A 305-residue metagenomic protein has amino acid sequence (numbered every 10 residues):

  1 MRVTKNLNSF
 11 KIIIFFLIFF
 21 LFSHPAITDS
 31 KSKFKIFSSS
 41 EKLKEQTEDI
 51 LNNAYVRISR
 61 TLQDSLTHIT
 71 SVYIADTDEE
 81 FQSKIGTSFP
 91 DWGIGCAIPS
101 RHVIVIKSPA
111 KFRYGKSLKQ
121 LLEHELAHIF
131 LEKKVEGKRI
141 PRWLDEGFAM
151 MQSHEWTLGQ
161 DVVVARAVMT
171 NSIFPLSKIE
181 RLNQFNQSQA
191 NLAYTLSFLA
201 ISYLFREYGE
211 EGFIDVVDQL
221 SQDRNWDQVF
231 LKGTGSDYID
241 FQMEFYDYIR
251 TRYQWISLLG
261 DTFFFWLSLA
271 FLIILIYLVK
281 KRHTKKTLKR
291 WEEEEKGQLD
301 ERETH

Functional and structural regions predicted by a protein language model:
R2-I13: Bacterial N-terminal signal peptides that target proteins for export
I13, T87-P90, R166-A167: Short intrinsically disordered coil segments
I13-L21: Bacterial N-terminal signal peptides
I27-I140, A193, W226: Juxtacatalytic substrate-recognition/specificity segment
C96-V103, K116-Q120, K134-E207, I214-T262: Acidic/His/Gly-enriched intrinsically disordered linker/tail segments that often contain short helix/coil "MoRF-like"
H124-W143, A200-L204, G209, I276-L288: Short flexible/disordered coil segments
Y253-H305: C-terminal single-pass membrane-anchor helix
